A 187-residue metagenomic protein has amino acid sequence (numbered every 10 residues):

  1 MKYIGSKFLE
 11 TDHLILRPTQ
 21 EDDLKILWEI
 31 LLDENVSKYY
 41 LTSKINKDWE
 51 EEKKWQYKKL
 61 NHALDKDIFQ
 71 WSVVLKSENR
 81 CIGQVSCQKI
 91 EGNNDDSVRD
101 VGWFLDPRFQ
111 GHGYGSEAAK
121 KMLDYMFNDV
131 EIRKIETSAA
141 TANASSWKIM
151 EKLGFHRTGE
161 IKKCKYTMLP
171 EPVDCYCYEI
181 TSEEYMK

Functional and structural regions predicted by a protein language model:
M1-K38, Q70, V74-K187: Acyl-donor (CoA/ACP) binding surface of acyl/acetyltransferases
S37-K58, F69: Conserved GNAT-fold acetyl-CoA-binding loop/helix
H62-D67: Short loop/turn motifs at secondary-structure junctions and domain boundaries
